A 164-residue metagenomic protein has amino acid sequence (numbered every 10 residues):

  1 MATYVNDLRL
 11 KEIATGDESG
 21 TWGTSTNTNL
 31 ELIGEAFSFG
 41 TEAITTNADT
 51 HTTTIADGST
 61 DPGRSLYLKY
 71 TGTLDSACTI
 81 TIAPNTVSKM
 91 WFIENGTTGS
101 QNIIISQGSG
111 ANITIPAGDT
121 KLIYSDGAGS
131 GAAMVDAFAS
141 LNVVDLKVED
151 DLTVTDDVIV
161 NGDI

Functional and structural regions predicted by a protein language model:
M1-R9, I13-I103, V160: Exposed extracellular interaction/assembly regions and N-terminal maturation sites
D17-S19, G40-T50, S109-A111, A132-I164: Intrinsic low-complexity, repeat-rich intrinsically disordered segments enriched in small/flexible residues
Y70-G72, P84, N95, Q107 (+5 more regions): Residues on the solvent-exposed faces and adjacent turns of beta-rich solenoids used to engage binding targets
G99, G129-G131: Short, solvent-exposed loop/turn segments that connect beta-strands within catalytic domains and beta-strand-rich
I113-I115: Short beta-strand segments within Ig-like beta-sandwich modules, predominantly Fibronectin type-III
A117-T120: Tight coil/turn sites that cap or link beta-strands
